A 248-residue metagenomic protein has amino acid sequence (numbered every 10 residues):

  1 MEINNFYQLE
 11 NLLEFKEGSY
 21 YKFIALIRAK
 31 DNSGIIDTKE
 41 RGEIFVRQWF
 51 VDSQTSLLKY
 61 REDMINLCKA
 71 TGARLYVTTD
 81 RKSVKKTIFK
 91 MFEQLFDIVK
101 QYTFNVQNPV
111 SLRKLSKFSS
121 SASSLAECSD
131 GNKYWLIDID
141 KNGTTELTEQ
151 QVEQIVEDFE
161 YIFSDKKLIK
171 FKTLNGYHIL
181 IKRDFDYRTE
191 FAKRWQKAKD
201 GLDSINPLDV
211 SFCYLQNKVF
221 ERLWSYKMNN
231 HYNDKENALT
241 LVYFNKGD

Functional and structural regions predicted by a protein language model:
M1-T173, A192, E221-L223, K227-D248: Signature for HUH/AEP ssDNA processing cores
I155-V156, R188-Q216: Short amphipathic alpha-helices in soluble, non-transmembrane regions that often serve as interface/regulatory elements
K167-Y187: Histidine-centered divalent-metal-coordination microenvironment in nucleic-acid enzymes
